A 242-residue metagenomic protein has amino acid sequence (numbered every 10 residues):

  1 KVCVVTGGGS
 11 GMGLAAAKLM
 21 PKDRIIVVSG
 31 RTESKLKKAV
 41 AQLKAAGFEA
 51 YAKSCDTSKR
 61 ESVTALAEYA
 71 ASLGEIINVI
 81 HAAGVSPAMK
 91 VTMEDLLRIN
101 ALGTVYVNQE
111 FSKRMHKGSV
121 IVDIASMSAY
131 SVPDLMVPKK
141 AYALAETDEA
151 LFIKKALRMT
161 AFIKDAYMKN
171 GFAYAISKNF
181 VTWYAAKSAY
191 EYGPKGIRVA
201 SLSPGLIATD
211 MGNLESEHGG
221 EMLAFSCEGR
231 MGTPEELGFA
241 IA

Functional and structural regions predicted by a protein language model:
G7-G11: Conserved glycine-rich cofactor-binding loop
D23-K38: Conserved glycine-rich Rossmann-like NAD(P)H-binding loop of the short-chain dehydrogenase/reductase
L43-E61: Rossmann-fold cofactor-recognition segment
I80, V122, V199-L202, G212: Hydrophobic structural elements of the Rossmann-like NAD(P)H-binding subdomain that define the short-chain
S86-M89, V120-P194, L206: Catalytic loop of short-chain dehydrogenase/reductase
Y106, Y174, N179, S201 (+1 more regions): C-terminal helical subdomain
Y130, S203-L214: Short, flexible catalytic-loop segment of classical short-chain dehydrogenase/reductase
